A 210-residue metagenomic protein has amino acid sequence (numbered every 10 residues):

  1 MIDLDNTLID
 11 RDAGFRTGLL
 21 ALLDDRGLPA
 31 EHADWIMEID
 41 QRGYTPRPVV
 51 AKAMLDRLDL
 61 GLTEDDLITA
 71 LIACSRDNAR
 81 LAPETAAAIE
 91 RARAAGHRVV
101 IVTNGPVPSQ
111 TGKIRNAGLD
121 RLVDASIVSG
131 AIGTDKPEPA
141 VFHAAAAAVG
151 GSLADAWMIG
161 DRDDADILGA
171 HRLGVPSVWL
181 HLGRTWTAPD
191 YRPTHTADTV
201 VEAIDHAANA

Functional and structural regions predicted by a protein language model:
M1-A87: N-terminal helical cap/lid subdomain that shapes the substrate entry/recognition surface in HAD-like hydrolases
D65, A86, E90, A94-A210: Asp-based, Mg2+/Mn2+-dependent phosphohydrolase catalytic module
